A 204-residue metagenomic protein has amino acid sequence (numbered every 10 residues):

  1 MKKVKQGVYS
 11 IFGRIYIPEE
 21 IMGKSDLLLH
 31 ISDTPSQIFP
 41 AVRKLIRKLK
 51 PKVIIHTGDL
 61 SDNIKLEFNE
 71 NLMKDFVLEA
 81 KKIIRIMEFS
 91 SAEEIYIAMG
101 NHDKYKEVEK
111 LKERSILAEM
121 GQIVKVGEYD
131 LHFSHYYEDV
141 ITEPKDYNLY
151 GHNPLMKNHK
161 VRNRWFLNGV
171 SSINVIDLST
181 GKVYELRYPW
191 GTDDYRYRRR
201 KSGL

Functional and structural regions predicted by a protein language model:
M1-L28, S32-K50, I54, G58: Long alpha-helical, hydrophobic tracts
M1-S25, L178-L204: Acidic, histidine-bearing metal-coordination/catalytic regions of metal-dependent phosphoesterases
K3-Q6, S10-M22, I83-Y137, E143: Extended active-site neighborhood of metal-dependent phosphoesterases/phosphodiesterases
G23-K24, E119, K160, G169: Short, solvent-exposed coil/turn segments
H30-D33, I54-D59, Y96-N101, H132-H135 (+2 more regions): Active-site neighborhood of phospho(di)ester-bond hydrolases with catalytic His/Asp-centered motifs
P35-S36, D62, E138, L155: Short, glycine/acidic-enriched loop or turn micro-motifs at the edges of active sites
S36-G121: Core catalytic region of metal-dependent phosphoesterases/phosphodiesterases, especially metallo-beta-lactamase-like
V126-D194, R200-G203: Conserved beta-sheet core of the metallophosphoesterase superfamily
